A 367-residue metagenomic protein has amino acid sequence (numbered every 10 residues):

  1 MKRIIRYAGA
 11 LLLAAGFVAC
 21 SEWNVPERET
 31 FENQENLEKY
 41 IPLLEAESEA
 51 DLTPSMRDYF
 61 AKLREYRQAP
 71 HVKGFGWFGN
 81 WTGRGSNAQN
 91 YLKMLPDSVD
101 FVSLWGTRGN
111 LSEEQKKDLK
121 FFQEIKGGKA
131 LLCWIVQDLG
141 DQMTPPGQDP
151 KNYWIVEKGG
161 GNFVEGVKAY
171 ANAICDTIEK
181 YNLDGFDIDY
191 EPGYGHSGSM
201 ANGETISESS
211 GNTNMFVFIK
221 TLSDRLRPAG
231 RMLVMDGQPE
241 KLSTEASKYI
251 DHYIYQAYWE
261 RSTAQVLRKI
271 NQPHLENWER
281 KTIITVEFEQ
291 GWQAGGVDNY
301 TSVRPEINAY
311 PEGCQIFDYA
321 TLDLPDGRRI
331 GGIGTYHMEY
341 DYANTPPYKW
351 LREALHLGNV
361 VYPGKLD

Functional and structural regions predicted by a protein language model:
R3-A10: Sec-dependent signal peptide recognition, specifically the positively charged N-region followed immediately by
A10-L12, V266: Acidic/proline-rich low-complexity IDRs
A15-A19: C-terminal motif of bacterial Sec signal peptides marking the signal peptidase cleavage site
C20-D367: Secreted glycan hydrolases and related glycan-binding modules that recognize and/or cleave
